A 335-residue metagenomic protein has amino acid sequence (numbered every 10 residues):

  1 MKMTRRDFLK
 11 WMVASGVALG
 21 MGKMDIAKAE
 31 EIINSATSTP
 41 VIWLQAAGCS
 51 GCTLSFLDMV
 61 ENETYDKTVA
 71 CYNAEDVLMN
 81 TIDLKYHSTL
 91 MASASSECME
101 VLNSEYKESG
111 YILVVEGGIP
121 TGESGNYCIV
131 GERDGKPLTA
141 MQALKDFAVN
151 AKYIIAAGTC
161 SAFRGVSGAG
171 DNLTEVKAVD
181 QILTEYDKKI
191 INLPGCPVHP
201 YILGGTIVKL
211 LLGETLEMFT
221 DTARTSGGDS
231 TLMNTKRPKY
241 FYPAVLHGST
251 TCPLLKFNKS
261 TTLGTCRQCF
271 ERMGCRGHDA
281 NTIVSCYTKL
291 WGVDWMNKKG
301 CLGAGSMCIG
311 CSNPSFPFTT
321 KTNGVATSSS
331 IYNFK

Functional and structural regions predicted by a protein language model:
M1-M3, E31: N-terminal secretory signal peptides
D7-A29: N-terminal export signals
G22-Q45: C-terminal segment of N-terminal export signals and the immediately downstream linker at the start of the mature
C49-S55: Short N-terminal binding/cap micro-motifs at the start of the first secondary-structure element
M59-L78: Short catalytic helix/loop segments, enriched in acidic residues and glycine and frequently bearing histidine
G122-P137, G165-D171: Glycine/threonine-rich flexible loop motifs
L138-A151: Catalytic-core regions built around general acid/base machinery
G205-K209, G213-K335: C-terminal and late-domain segments of enzyme folds
